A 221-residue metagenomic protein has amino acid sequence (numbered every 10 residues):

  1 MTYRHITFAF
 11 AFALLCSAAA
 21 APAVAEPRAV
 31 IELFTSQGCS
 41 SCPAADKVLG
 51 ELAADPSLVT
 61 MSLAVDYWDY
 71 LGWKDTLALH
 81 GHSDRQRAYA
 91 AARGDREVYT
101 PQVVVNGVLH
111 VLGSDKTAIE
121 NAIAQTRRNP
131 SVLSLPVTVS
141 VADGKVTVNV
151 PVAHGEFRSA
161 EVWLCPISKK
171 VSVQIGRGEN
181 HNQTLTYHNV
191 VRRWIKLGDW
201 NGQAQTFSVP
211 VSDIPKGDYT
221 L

Functional and structural regions predicted by a protein language model:
M1-R4: N-terminal secretory signal peptides that target proteins for export/translocation
T7-A18: Bacterial N-terminal signal peptides
F12, P22-A23, G217: N-terminal, cleavable Sec-dependent signal peptides of secreted/periplasmic/extracellular proteins
L15, G38-S41, L164: The N-terminal extracellular segments of secreted preproproteins, especially immediately downstream of signal
P22-Y99: Active-site-proximal cofactor/substrate-binding loop regions of enzyme domains
L71, N106-L109: Charged, low-complexity surface segments at secondary-structure and domain boundaries
T76-R96, T100, V108-L221: Short, conserved sequence motifs used for protein processing/export or organelle targeting and for catalysis
V103: Ligand-binding face of N-terminal immunoglobulin V-set domains in extracellular IgSF glycoproteins
